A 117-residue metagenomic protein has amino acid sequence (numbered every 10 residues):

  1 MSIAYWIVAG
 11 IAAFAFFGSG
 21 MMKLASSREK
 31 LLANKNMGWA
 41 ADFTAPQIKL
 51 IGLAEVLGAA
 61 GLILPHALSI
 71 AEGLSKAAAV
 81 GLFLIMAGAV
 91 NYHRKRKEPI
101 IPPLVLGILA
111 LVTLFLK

Functional and structural regions predicted by a protein language model:
M1-K117: Membrane-interface extramembranous regions
